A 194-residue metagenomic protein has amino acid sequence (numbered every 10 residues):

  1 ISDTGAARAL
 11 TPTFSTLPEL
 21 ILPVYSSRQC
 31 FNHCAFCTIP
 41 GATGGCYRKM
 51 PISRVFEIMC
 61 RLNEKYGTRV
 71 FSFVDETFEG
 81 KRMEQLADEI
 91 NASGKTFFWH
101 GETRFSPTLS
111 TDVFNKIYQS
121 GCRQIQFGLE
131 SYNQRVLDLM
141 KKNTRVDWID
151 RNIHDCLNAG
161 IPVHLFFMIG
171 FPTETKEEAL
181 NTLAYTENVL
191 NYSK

Functional and structural regions predicted by a protein language model:
S2-P162: Radical SAM [4Fe-4S] cluster-binding motif and immediate context
R8, L86-D88, T182-N191: Short, well-ordered amphipathic alpha-helices
G80-R82, P172-T175: Short catalytic/ligand-binding loop motif for oxyanion handling, primarily in non-cytosolic enzymes, centered on
D112-F114, T173-E187: Catalytic cores of alpha/beta
F166: Short acidic/histidine-rich active-site segments
I169: Ligand/cofactor pocket segment of small-molecule handling proteins
K194: Glycine-rich phosphate-binding active-site loops on the catalytic face of alpha/beta enzymes
